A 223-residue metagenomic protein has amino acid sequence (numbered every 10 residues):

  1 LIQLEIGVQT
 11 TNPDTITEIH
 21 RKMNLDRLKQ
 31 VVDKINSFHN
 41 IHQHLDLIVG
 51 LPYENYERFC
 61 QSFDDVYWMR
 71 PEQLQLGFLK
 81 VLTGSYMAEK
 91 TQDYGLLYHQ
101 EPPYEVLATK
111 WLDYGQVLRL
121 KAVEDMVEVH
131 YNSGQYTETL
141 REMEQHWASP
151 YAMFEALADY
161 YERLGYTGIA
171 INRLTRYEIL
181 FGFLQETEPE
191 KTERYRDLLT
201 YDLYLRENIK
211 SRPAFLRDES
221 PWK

Functional and structural regions predicted by a protein language model:
L1-E101, L107-K110: Conserved non-cysteine loop/helix-boundary elements of the Radical SAM core domain that shape
I2, G7-T11, I41-L47, R70-Q73 (+3 more regions): Short flexible/disordered coil segments
D14, D26, Q30, E57 (+5 more regions): Generic alpha-helical secondary structure signal
K29-N40, C60-M69, L97-V106, M126-L140 (+1 more regions): A short, terminal or domain-edge coil/loop segment
V66-Q73, G77-T167: Contiguous mid-protein beta-loop-alpha structural module that forms a pocket-lining wall or clamp of enzyme active
D125-K223: Radical SAM enzyme core and accessory elements
